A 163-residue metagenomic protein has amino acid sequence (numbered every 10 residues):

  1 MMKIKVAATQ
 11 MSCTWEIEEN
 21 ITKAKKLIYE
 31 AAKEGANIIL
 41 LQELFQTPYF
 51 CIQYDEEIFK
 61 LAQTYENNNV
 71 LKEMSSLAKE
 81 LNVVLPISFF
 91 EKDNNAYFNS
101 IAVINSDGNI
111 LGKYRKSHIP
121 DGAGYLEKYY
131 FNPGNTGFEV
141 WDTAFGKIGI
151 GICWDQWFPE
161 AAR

Functional and structural regions predicted by a protein language model:
M2-A7: Extreme N-terminal starter segment of soluble prokaryotic enzymes
Q10-W15: Short polar catalytic/cofactor-binding loops
I17, Y29-S106, K113: Cys-nucleophile CN-hydrolase/nitrilase-fold catalytic domain and related Cys-dependent amidase chemistry that acts on
E19-E30, Q156-R163: Short, acidic/polar
Q63-E66, K92-R163: Active-site catalytic loop in hydrolytic enzyme cores
